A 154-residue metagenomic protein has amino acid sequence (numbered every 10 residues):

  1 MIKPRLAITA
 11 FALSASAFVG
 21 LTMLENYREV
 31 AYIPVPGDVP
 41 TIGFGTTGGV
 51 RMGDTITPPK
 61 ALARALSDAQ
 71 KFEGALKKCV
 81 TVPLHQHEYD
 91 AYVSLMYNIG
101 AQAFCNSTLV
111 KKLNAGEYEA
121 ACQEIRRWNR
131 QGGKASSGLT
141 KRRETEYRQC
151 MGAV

Functional and structural regions predicted by a protein language model:
M1-V39, T46-R51, T55-L66, K71-E73 (+2 more regions): Long, amphipathic alpha-helical surface segments
L21, E88-Y97, E124-R126: Short alpha-helical scaffolding segments that buttress acidic/His motifs in well-ordered protein cores
T41-G43, S94: Soluble periplasmic/extracytoplasmic beta-strand elements of cell-envelope proteins
K78-V80, H85-A91: Short, structured surface segments that line ligand/substrate-binding pockets
